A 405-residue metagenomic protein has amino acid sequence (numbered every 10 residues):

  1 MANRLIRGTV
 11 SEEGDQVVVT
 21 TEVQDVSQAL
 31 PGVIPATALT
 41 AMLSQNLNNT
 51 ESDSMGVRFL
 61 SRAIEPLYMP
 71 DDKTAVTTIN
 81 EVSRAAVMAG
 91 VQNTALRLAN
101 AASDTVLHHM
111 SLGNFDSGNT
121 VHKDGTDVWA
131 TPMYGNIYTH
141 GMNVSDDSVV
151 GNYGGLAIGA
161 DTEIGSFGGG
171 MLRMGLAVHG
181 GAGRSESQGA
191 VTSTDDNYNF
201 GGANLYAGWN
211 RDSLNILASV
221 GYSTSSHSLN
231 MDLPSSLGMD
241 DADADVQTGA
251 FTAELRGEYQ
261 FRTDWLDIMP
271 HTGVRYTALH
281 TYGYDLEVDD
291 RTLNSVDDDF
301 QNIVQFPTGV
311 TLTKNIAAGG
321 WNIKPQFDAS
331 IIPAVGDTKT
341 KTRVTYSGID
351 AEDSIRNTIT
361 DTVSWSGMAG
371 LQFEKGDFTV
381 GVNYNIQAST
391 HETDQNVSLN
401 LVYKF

Functional and structural regions predicted by a protein language model:
M1-E81, A85: Extracellular/surface-exposed low-complexity segments
L5, T9-S11, Q16-T20, V150 (+5 more regions): Ser/Thr- (and often Asn-) enriched beta-sheet segments in non-cytosolic proteins
E13, N210-R211, E374-K375: Structural motif
Q16-V17, L214-N215, F378: Hydrophobic residues embedded in beta-strands of well-ordered beta-sheets
T20-D25, D161, V402-F405: Short beta-strand-to-coil "C-cap" segments at the C-terminal boundary of structured domains/repeats, marking
E22-D25, Y134, I316: A broadly conserved detector of short glycine/acidic/proline-rich loop/turn motifs that flank catalytic sites and bind
V57-I268, N383-N400: Outer membrane beta-barrel translocator domains of Type V secretion systems
S166, N204-L205, F251, R262 (+5 more regions): Outer membrane beta-barrel transmembrane domains
